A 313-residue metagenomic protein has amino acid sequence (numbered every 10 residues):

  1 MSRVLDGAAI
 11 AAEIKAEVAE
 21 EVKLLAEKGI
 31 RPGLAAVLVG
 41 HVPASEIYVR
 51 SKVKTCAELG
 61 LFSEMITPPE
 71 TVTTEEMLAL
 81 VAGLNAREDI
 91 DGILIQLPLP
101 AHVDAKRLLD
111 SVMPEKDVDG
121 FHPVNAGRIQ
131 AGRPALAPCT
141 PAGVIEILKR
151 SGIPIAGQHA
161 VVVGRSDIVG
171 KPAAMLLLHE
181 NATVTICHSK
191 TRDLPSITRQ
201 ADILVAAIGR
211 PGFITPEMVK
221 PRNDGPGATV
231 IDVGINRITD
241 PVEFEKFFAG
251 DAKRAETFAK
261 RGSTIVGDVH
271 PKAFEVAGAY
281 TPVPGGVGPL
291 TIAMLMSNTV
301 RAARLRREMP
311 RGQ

Functional and structural regions predicted by a protein language model:
M1-A8, P32-V37, L59-E64: Generic N-terminal amphipathic, Lys/Arg-enriched alpha-helix
A8, I14-E20, L24, I30 (+3 more regions): Adenosine-phosphate binding glycine-rich loop
L24-L34, G40-E58: N-terminal glycine-rich anion-binding loops that anchor highly charged ligand groups
L34, C56-T71, V184-I186: Short beta-strand elements in bilobed, periplasmic/extracellular small-molecule ligand-binding domains
V39-V53, A135-F248, R261-P271: Glycine-rich phosphate/diphosphate-binding loop of Rossmann-like nucleotide-binding domains
E76-E88: Short, well-structured alpha-helical segments in soluble
G92-A156, I197: Anion-binding alpha/beta catalytic cores of soluble intermediary-metabolism enzymes, centered on
I95-H102, R210-G212, I235-I238, G286-V287: Short glycine-rich anion-binding loops that position phosphate/pyrophosphate groups of nucleotides and phosphorylated
